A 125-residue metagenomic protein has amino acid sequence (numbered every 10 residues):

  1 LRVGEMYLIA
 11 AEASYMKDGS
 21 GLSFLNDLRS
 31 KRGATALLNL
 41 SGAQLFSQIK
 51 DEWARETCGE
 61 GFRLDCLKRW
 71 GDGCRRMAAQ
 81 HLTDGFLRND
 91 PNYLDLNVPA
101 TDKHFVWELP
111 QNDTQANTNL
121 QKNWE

Functional and structural regions predicted by a protein language model:
L1-E125: Acidic/polar-rich alpha-helix caps and helix-coil junctions
